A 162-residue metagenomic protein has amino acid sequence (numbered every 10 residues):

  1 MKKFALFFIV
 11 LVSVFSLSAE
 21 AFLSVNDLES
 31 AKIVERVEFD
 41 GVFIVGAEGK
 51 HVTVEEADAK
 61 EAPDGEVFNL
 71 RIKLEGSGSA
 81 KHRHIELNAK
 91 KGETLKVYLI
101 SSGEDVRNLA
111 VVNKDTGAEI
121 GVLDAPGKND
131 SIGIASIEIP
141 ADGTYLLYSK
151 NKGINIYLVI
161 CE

Functional and structural regions predicted by a protein language model:
F4-V14: Sec-dependent N-terminal signal peptides
E20-G78: N-terminal targeting leaders for non-cytosolic proteins
P63-K90, E104-R107, S131-A135, I154-Y157: Short beta-strands within extracellular/lumenal beta-sheet-rich domains
N88-K96, G143: Extended extracellular/luminal ectodomain segments enriched in beta-structured repeat modules
L99-G103, N151: A mature extracytoplasmic/lumenal domain signature
E104-E119: Short, surface-exposed beta-strand/strand-loop-strand elements in extracellular ectodomains
A118-D142: Extracellular carbohydrate recognition and processing domains and analogous Trp-centered ligand-binding platforms
L146-N155: Short beta-strand-plus-loop segments that form exposed binding edges in beta-rich domains
